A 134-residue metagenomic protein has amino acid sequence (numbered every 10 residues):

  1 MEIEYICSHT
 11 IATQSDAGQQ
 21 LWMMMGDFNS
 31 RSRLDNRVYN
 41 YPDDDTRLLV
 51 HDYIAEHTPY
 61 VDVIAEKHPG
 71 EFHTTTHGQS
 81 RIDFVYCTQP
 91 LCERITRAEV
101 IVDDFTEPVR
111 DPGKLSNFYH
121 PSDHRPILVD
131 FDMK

Functional and structural regions predicted by a protein language model:
M1-Q19: A long, amphipathic alpha-helix that forms part of the scaffold/cap immediately adjacent to metal-dependent active
T13-Q19, M23, S30-K134: Metal-dependent phosphoester-hydrolase catalytic domains
